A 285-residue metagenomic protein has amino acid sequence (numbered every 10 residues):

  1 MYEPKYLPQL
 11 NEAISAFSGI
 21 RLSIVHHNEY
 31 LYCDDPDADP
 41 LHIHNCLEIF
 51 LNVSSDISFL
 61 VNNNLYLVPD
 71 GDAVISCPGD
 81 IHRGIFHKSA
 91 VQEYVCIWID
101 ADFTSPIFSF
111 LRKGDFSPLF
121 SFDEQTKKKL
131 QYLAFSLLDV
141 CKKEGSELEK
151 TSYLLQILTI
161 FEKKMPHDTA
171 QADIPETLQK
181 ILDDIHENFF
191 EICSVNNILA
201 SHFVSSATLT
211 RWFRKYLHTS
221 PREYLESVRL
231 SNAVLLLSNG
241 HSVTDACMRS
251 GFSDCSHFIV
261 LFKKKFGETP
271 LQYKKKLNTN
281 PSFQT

Functional and structural regions predicted by a protein language model:
M1-L67, H257, S282-T285: Generic protein-terminus/edge-of-domain signal
Y2-C33, C77-G145, L158-T159, K163: A hydrophobic/aromatic-rich effector-binding and dimerization subdomain of bacterial HTH-type transcriptional regulators
S58, I192, G240-H241: Residue at a beta-strand N-cap/secondary-structure junction
N63-P78: Short acidic-glycine-tyrosine-enriched beta hairpin
D115-Q125, C141-Y153, L158-H202, K215-S227 (+1 more regions): Short, Lys/Arg-enriched, Trp-marked, Pro/Gly-tolerant hinge/linker segments that flank
I192-V228, C247-K276: Basic/polar phosphate-binding segments, predominantly the helix-turn-helix DNA-binding elements of transcriptional
